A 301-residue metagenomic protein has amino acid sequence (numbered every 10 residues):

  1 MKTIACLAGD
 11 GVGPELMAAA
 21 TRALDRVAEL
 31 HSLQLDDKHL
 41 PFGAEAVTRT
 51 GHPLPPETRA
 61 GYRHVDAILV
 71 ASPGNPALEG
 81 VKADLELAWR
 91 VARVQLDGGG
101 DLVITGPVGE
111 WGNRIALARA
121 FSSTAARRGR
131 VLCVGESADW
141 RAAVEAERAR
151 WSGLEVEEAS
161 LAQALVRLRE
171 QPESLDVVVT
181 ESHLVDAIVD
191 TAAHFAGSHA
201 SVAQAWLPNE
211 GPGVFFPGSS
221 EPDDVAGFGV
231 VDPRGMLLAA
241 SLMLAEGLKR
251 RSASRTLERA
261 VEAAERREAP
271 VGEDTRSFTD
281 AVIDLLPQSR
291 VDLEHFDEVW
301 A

Functional and structural regions predicted by a protein language model:
A5-T21, V27-A28, G109-A162, S174: Glycine-rich phosphate/diphosphate-binding loop of Rossmann-like nucleotide-binding domains
D10-G13, D66, A120, V179 (+3 more regions): Buried hydrophobic positions in well-ordered alpha/beta secondary-structure cores of metabolic enzymes
A20, L24, A120, M236-G247 (+1 more regions): Buried hydrophobic packing segments
L30-P56: N-terminal beta-loop-helix "entrance" segment that forms/cooperates in small-molecule cofactor or anionic ligand
A46-E110, H183-A187: N-terminal glycine-rich phosphate/adenylate-binding segment common to multiple enzyme folds
V47-H64, V156-L175: A structured beta-alpha segment of the ubiquitous adenosine-cofactor-binding alpha/beta core
P107-D139, T256-A301: Glycine-rich phosphate/pyrophosphate-binding loop and the adjoining helix
R169-R267: Glycine-rich phosphate/nucleotide-binding loop
